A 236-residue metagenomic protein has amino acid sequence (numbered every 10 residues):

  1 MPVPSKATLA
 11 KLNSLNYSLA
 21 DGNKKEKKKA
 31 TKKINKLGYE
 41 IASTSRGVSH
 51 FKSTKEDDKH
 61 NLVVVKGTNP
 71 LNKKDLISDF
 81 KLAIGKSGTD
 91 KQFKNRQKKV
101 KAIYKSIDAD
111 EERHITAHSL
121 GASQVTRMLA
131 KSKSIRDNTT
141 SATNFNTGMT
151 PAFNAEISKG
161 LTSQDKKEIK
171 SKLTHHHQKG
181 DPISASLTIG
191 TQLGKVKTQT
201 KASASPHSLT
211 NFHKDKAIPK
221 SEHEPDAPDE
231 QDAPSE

Functional and structural regions predicted by a protein language model:
M1-P4, Q231, S235-E236: Non-Sec secretion/translocation targeting segments of pathogen effectors
T8-T116, R136-T143, G148-K159, K167-T174 (+2 more regions): A conserved cap/lid and substrate-binding interface adjacent to the catalytic center of lipid-processing enzymes
T116-L129: Glycine-rich nucleophile elbow surrounding the catalytic serine of serine-hydrolase chemistry
R127-A130, A155-I157: Short amphipathic alpha-helical segments
K131-I135: Active-site catalytic microenvironments for nucleophilic, acid-base chemistry
N144-P234: Surface cap/lid and interfacial helix-loop subdomains adjacent to catalytic sites that gate substrate access
